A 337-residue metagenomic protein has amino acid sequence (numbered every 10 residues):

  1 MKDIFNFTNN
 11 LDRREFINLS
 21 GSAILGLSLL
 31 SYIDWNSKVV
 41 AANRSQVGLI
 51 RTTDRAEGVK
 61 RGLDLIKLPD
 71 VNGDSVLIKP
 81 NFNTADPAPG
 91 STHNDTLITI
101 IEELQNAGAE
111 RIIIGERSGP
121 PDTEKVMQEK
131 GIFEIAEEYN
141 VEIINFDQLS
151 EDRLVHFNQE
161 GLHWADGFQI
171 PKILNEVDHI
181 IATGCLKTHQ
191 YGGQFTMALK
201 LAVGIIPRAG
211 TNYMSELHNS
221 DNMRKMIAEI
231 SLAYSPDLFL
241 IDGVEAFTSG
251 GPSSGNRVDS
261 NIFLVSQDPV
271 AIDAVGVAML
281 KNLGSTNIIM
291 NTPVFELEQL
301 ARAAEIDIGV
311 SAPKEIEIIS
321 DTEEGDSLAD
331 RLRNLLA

Functional and structural regions predicted by a protein language model:
K2-A337: N-terminal and secondary-structure boundary signal
